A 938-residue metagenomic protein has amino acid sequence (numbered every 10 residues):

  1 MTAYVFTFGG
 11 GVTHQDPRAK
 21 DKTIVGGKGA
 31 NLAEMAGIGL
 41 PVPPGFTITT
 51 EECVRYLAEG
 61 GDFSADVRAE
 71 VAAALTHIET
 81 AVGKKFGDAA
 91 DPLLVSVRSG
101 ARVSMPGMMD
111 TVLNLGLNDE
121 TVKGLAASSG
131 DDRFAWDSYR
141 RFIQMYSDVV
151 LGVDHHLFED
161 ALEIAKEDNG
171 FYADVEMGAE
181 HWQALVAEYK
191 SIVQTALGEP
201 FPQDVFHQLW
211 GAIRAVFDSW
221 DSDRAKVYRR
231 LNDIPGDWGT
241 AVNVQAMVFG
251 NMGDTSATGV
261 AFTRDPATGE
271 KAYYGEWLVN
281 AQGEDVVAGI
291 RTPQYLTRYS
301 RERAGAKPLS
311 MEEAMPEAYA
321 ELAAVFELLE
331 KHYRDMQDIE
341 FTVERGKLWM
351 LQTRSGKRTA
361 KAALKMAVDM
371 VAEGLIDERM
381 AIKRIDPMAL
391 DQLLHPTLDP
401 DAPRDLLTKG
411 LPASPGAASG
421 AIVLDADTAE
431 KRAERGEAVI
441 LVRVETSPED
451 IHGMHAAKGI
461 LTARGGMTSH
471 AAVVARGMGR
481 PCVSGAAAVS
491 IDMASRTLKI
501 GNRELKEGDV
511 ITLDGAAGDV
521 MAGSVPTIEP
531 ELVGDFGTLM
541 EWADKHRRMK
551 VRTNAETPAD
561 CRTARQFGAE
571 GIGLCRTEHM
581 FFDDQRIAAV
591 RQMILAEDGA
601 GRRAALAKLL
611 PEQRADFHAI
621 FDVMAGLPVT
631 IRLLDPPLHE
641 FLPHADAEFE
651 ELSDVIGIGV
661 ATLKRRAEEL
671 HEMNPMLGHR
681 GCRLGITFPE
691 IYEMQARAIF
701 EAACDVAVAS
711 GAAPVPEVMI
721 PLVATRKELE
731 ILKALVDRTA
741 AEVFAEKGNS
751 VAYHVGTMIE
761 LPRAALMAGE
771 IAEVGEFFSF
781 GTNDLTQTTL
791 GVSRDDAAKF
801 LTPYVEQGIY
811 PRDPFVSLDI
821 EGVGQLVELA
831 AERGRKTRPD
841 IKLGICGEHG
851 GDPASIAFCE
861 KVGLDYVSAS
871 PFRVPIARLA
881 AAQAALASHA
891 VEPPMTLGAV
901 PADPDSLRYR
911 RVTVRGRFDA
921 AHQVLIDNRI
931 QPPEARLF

Functional and structural regions predicted by a protein language model:
M1-D405, E430, E437-I440, S447-H452 (+13 more regions): Nucleotide/phosphate-binding sheet-loop regions of phosphoryl- and nucleotidyl-transfer enzymes
V12-T13, R18-D21, S414-A456, V823-P839: C-terminal accessory/binding modules appended to enzymatic or scaffolding proteins
A69-A72, R229-L231, I382-V439, E445 (+6 more regions): Long, charged amphipathic helices and adjacent flexible linkers at domain junctions
R98-S99, L532-D535, W542-S888: Conserved alpha/beta-domain cores
A887-Y909, T913: A short aromatic-anchored loop/beta-hairpin motif
L907-Y909, A921, R936: Extracytoplasmic
V924-F938: Membrane-embedded segments
